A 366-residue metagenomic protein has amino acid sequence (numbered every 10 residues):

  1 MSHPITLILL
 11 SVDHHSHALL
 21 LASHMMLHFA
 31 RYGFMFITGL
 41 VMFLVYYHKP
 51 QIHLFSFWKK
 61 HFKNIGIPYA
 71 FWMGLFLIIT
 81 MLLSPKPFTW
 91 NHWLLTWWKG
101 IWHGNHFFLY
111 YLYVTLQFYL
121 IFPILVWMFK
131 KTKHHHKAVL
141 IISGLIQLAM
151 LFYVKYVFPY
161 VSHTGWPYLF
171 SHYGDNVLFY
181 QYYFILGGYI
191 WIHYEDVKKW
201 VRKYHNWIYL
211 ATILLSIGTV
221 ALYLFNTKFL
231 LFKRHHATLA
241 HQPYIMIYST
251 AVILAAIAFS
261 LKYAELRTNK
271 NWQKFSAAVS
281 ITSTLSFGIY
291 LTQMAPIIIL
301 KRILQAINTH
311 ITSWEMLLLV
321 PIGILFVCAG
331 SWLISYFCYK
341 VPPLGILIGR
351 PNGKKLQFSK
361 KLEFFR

Functional and structural regions predicted by a protein language model:
M1-H14, A30-V41, K63-S84, Q117 (+6 more regions): Kinked, hydrophobic transmembrane alpha-helices enriched for aromatic residues and small/kink-inducing positions
L21-Y32, W102-V114, F158-Y183, V220-A255: Interfacial loop-to-helix transition and helix-capping segments at the boundaries of transmembrane helices
H24-G33, Y46-T80, W90-F107, F118 (+2 more regions): Transmembrane alpha-helical segments and their boundary/interface "anchor" motifs in multi-pass integral membrane
Y47-K59, V126-A138, H193-W207, Y263-A277: Membrane-interface helix-boundary motifs at transmembrane edges
F76-S84, N91-Y156, F170-L186: Hydrophobic alpha-helical segments with transmembrane-like composition
S171, I208, L214-L215, H236-Y248 (+1 more regions): Membrane-interface transmembrane-helix boundary segments in multi-pass integral membrane proteins
K198-L285: Alpha-helical transmembrane segments and terminal signal-anchor/GPI-anchor hydrophobic tails, characterized by long
L261-V279, P296-R366: C-terminal "closing" transmembrane helix and its immediate cytosolic amphipathic cap in multi-pass membrane proteins
